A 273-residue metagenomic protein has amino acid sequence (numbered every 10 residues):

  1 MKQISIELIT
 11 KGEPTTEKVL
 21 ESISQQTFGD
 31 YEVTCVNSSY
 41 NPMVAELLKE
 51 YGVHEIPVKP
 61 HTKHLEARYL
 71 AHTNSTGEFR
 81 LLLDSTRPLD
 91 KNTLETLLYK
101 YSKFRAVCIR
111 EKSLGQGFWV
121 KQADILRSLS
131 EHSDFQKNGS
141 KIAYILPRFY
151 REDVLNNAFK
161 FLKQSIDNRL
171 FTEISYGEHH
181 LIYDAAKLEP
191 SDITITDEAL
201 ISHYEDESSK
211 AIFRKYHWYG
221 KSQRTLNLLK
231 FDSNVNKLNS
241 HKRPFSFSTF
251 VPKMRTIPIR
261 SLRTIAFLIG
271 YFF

Functional and structural regions predicted by a protein language model:
G12-Q25: Short, well-formed alpha-helical segments that are part of the catalytic scaffolds of diverse glycosyltransferases
S22-P57: Acidic donor-binding segment of Leloir-type glycosyltransferases
K59-S75: Glycine-rich, basic loop-to-helix element that forms the pyrophosphate-binding segment of sugar-nucleotide handling
R80: Short aromatic/hydrophobic "clamp" motif used to bind/position activated sugar donors
K91-V120: Conserved donor NDP-sugar-binding/catalytic core segment of glycosyltransferases
I109-E111, G115-K141, I145-P147: Short, flexible, basic/aromatic active-site loop/helix in glycosyltransferases
S165-D184: Acidic donor-binding loop at a coil-to-helix junction in glycosyltransferase catalytic cores that engages
K210, R214-F273: Non-catalytic, C-terminal membrane-associated alpha-helical segments of glycosyltransferases
